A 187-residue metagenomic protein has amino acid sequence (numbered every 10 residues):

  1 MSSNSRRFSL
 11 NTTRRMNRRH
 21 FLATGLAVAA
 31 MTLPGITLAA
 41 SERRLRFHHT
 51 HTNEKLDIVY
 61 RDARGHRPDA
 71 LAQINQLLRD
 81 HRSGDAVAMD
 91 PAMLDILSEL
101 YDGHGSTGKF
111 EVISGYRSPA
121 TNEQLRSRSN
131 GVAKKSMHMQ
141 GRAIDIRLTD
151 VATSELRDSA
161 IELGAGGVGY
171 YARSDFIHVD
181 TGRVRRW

Functional and structural regions predicted by a protein language model:
M1-M16, A27-M31: N-terminal secretory signal peptides
S2-N4, F8, R43-H48, V59 (+1 more regions): Catalytic cores and adjacent binding grooves of peptidoglycan-active enzymes
L33-Y60: C-terminal segment of N-terminal export signals and the immediately downstream linker at the start of the mature
T50, L77-D80, I96-T107, R128-G131 (+2 more regions): Structured segments of extracytoplasmic/periplasmic soluble domains in secreted or envelope-associated proteins
R64-I113: Active-site acidic/histidine clusters and adjacent loop/turn architecture that either coordinate catalytic ions
L94-S98, N122, T153, R157: Extracytoplasmic/secreted envelope proteins and their assembly/folding machinery, especially bacterial periplasmic
K109-E123: Acidic helix-start/capping segments at beta-turn-to-alpha-helix junctions
P119-K134: Charged, often glycine-rich, active-site loop that binds/positions anionic groups
